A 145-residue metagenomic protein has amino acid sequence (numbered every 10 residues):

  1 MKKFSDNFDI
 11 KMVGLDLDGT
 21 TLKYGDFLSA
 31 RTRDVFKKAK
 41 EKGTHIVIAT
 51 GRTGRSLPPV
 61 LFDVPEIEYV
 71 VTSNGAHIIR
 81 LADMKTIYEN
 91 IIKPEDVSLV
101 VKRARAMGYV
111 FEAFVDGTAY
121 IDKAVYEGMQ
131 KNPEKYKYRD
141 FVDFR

Functional and structural regions predicted by a protein language model:
M1, E134-Y136: Generic cytosolic/nucleocytoplasmic N-terminal low-complexity/intrinsically disordered segments
M1-L15: Non-catalytic pre-domain segments flanking phosphatase-related domains
S5-F8, E95, I121, R139: Intrinsic disorder/low-complexity signal
K23: Short helix N-cap motif at coil->helix boundaries in the Bergerat
F27-E134: Active-site phosphate-binding/coordination module
Y136-R145: Short, intrinsically disordered, charge-balanced linker/junction segments flanking boundaries in proteins
